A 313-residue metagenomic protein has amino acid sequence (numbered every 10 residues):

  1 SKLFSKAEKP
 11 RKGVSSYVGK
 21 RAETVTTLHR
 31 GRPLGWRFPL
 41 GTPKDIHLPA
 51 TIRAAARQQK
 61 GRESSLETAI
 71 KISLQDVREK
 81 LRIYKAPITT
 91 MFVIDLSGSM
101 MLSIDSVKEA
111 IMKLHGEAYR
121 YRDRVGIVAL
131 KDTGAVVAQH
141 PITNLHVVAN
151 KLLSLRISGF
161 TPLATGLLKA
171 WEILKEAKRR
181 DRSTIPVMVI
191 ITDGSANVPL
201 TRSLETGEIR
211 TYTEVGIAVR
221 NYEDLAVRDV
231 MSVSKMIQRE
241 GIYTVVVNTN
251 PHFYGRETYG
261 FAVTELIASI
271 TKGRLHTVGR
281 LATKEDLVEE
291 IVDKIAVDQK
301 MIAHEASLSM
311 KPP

Functional and structural regions predicted by a protein language model:
S1-P87: Acidic/polar low-complexity segments with low predicted structural confidence
L28-T42, I94-S99, G134-A135, L152-L153 (+1 more regions): Short hinge/gating elements
D45-P49, K108, L145, A149 (+6 more regions): Amphipathic alpha-helical transducer elements in NTP-driven molecular machines
I52, I83-I142, I157, A164-K169 (+3 more regions): Von Willebrand factor
G98-M101, E176, N197, H276: Short beta-strands and strand-coil junctions in structured, solvent-facing domains, enriched
R124-S154, W171-R179, V198-L204, F253-S269 (+1 more regions): Short beta-strand-loop
L153-G159, V219: Second-shell loop/turn segments in exported
E172-T184, E205-P313: Von Willebrand factor type A / integrin I
